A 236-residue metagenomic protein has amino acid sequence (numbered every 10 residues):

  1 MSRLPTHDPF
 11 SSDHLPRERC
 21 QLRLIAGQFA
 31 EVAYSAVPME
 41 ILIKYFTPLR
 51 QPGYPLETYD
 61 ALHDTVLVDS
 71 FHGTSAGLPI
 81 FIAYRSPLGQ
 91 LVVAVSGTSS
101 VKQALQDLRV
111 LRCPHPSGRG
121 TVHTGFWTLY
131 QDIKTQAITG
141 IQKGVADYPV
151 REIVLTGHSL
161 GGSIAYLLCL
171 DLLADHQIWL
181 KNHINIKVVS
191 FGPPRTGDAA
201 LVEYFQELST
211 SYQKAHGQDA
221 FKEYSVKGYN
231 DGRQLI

Functional and structural regions predicted by a protein language model:
M1-T156, L160-I236: Non-catalytic, mobile gating and regulatory segments of ester bond hydrolases
